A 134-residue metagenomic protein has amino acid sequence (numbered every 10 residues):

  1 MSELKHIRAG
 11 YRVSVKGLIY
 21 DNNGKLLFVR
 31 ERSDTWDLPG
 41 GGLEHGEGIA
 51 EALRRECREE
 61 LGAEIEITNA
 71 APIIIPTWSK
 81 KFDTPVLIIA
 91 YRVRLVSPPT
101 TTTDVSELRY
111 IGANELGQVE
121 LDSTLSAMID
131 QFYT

Functional and structural regions predicted by a protein language model:
M1-K16, N22: Acidic, metal-coordinating catalytic segment for phosphate/diphosphate chemistry, firing primarily on the Nudix
V13, I75-P99, F132: Active-site-adjacent beta-strand/loop module that shapes the phosphate/pyrophosphate-binding cleft
G17, A70, Y91-V93: A structural signal for short, well-ordered beta-strand segments
I19-Y20, F28, V93, Y110: Conserved hydrophobic "DFG−1" position in protein kinase catalytic cores
D21-E59: Conserved Nudix-box catalytic region and its N-terminal flanking loop in Nudix hydrolases and closely related
K25-L26, S97-T101: Short helix-loop capping/hinge motifs at secondary-structure junctions, enriched in acidic/polar residues
A63-I73: A short coil-to-beta-strand element that immediately follows conserved catalytic motifs
A90-R92, T100-F132: NUDIX/MutT-family hydrolases
